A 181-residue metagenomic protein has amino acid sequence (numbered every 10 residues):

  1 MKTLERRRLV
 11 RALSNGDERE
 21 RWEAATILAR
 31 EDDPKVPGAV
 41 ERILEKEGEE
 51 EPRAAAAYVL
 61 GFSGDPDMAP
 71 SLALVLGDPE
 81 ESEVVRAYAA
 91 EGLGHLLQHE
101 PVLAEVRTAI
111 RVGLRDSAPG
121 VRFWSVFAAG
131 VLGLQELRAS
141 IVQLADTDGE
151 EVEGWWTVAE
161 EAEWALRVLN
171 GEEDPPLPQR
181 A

Functional and structural regions predicted by a protein language model:
M1-T3, R11, R19-P34, R42 (+5 more regions): Structural detector for internal amphipathic alpha-helices that build alpha-solenoid repeat scaffolds
K2-A12, D33-E45, D65-D78, H99-R115 (+2 more regions): Amphipathic alpha-helical scaffolding segments comprising HEAT/armadillo-like alpha-solenoid repeats
G48: Conserved phosphotransfer active-site motifs of two-component signaling proteins, especially the receiver
E81: Acidic catalytic motifs of isoprenoid enzymes
